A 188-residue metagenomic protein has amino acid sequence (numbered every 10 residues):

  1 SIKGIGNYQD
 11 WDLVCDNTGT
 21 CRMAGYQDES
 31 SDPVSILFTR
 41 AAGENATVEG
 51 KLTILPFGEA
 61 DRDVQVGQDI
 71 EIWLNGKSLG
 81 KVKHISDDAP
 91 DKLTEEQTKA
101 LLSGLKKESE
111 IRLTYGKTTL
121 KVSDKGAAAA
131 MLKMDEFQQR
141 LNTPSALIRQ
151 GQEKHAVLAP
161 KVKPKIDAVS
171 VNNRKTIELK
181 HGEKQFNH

Functional and structural regions predicted by a protein language model:
S1-H188: A generic "folded-domain core" signal
